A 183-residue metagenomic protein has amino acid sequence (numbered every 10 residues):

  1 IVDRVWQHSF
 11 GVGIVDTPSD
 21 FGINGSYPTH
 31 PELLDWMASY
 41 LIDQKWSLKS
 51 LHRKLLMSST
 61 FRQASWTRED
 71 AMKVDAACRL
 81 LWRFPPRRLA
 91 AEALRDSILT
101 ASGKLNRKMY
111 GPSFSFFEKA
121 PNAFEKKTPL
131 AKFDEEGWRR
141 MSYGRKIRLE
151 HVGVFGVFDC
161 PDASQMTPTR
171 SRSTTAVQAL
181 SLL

Functional and structural regions predicted by a protein language model:
I1-E136, F155, P161-S173, L183: Primarily short, surface-exposed interaction patches in extracytoplasmic proteins
W82, Y143-R145: Residues in well-ordered beta-strands of folded domains
R140, I147-D159: Active-site Gly/Thr loop motif
